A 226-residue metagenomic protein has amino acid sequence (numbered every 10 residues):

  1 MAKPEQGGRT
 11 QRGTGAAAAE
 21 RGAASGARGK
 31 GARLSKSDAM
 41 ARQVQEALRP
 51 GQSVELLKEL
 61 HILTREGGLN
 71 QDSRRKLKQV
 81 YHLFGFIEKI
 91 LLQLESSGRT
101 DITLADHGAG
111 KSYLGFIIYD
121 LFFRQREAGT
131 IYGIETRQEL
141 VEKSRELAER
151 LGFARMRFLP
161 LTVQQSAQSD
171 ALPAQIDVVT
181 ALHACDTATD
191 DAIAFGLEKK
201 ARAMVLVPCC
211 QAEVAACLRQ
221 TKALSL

Functional and structural regions predicted by a protein language model:
A2-G8, G13-G15, A19-K58, E66 (+4 more regions): Class I S-adenosyl-L-methionine
Q79-T100: Conserved alpha-helix/loop element of class I SAM-dependent methyltransferases that forms part of the SAM/SAH-binding
G98, F122, R126, L151-G152 (+1 more regions): A structural signal for short coil/turn segments at secondary-structure junctions
R99-D101, A128, I176: Phosphate-coordination loops involved in phosphoryl transfer and adenosine-cofactor binding
R99-G110: Conserved class I S-adenosyl-L-methionine
K111-R126: Conserved SAM-binding loop of SAM-dependent methyltransferases across substrates and taxa, primarily the Class I
T130-E135: Conserved SAM-binding motif I beta-strand of class I
